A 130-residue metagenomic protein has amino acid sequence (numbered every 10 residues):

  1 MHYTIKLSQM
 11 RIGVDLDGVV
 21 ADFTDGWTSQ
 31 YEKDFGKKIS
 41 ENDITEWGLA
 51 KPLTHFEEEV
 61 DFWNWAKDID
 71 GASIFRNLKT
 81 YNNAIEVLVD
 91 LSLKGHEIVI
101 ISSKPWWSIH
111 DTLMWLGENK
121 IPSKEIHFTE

Functional and structural regions predicted by a protein language model:
Y3-N64: Active-site neighborhood of HAD-like aspartate-dependent phosphohydrolases
L7-Q9, G95, S123: A general structural motif
K38-E41, I98, S123: Residue-level detector of short coil/turn "hinge" positions at structural boundaries
H55-G71, K120, E125: Short, basic/glycine-rich phosphate-binding loops at helix/coil junctions that contact nucleotide phosphates
F75-K79, A84-L113, H127-T129: Substrate-recognition element of Asp-dependent hydrolases with the DxDx(T/V) motif
H110-D111, G117, I121: PIN-domain endoribonuclease scaffold, especially VapC-family toxins
